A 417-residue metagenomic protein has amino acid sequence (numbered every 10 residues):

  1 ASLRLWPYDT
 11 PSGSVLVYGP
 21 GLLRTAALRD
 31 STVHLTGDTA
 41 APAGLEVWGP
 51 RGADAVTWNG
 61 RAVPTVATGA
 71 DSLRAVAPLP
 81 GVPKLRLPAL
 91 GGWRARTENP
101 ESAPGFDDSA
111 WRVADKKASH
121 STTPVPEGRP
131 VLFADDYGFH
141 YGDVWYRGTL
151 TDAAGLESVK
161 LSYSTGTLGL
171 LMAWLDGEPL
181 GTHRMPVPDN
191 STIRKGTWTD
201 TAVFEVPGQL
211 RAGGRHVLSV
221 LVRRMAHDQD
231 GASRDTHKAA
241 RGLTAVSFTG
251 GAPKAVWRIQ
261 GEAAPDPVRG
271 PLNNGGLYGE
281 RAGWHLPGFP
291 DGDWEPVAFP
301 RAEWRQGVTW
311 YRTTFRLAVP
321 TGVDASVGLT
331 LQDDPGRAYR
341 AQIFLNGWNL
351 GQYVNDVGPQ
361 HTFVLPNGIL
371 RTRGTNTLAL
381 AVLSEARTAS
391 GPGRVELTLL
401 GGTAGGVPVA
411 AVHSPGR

Functional and structural regions predicted by a protein language model:
A1-L370, T377, L383-R417: Non-catalytic C-terminal accessory domains or segments of carbohydrate-active enzymes
